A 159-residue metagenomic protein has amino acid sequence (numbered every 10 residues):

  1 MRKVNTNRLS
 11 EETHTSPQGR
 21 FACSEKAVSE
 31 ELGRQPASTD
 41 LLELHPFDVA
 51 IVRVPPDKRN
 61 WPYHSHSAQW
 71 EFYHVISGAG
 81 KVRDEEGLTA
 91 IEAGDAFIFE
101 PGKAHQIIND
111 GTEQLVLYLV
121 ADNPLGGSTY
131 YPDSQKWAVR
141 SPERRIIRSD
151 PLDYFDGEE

Functional and structural regions predicted by a protein language model:
M1-P46, D133-E159: A short, N-terminal "cap"/entry segment at the start of jelly-roll beta-barrel domains of the cupin/DSBH fold
E30-A37, A50-H66, P101: Conserved short histidine dyad/triad with adjacent acidic residue
P46-F47, I51-P55, S65-R83, A121-P124: Short, conserved beta-strand element in jelly-roll/cupin
W61, G87-T89, T129: Short beta-strand segments
K81, P101-G127: Ligand-binding loop in jelly-roll beta-barrel domains
E86-G102: Short acidic-glycine-tyrosine-enriched beta hairpin
